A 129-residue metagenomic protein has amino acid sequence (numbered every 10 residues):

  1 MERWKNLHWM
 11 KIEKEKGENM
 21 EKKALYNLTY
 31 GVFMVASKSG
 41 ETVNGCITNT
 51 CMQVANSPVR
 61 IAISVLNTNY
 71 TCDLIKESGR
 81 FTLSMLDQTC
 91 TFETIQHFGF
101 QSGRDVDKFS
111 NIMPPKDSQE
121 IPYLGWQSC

Functional and structural regions predicted by a protein language model:
W4-C129: Active-site-proximal mixed secondary-structure blocks
